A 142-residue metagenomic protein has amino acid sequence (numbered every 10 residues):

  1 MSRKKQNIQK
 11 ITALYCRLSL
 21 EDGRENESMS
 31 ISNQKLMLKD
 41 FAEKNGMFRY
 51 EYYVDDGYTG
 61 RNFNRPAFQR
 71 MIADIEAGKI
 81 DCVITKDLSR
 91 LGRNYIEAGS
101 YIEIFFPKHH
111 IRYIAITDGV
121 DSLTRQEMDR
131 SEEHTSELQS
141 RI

Functional and structural regions predicted by a protein language model:
M1-S136: Short, structured surface patches at the beginning of a domain
E137-I142: Short "domain-exit" segments at the C-terminal end of structured domains
